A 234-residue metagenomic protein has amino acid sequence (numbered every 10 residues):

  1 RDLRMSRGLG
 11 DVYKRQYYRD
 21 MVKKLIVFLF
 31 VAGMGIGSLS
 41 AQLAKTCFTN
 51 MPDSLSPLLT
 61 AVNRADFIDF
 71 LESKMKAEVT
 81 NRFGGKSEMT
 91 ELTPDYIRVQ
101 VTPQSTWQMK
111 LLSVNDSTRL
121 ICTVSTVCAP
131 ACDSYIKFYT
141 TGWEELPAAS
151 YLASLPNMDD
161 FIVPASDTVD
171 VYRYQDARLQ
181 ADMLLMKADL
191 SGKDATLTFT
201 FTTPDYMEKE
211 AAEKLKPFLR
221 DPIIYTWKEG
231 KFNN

Functional and structural regions predicted by a protein language model:
R1-Y13: Short, small-residue-biased leader/transition segments that mark boundaries at the very start of proteins
K14-C47: Bacterial Sec-dependent N-terminal signal peptides
Q42-L112: Terminal domain-start segments
V99-Q100, T126-C132, A211-K216: Short consensus segments that form the blades of beta-propeller domains, in both extracellular/periplasmic
D116-T126, D194-T200: Acidic/hydrophobic-patterned starts of short beta strands in beta-sheet-rich repeat architectures
L120-S154: Mid-length scaffold segments of soluble, non-membrane domains
A148-W227, N233: Short aromatic loop motif centered on NTY/YTY
